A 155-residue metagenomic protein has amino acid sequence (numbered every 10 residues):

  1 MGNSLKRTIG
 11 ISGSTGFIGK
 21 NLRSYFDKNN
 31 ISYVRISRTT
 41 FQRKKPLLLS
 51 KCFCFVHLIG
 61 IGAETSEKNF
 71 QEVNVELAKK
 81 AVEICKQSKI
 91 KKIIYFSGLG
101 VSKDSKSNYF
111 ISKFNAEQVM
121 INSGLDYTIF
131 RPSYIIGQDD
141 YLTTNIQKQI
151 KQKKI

Functional and structural regions predicted by a protein language model:
G2-N29: N-terminal Rossmann NAD(P)H-binding glycine-rich loop of SDR-like oxidoreductase domains
T8, F53-C54, K92: Structural motif
G10, V34, T128: Conserved beta-strand positions in the Rossmann-like core of class I SAM-dependent methyltransferases
I31-T39: Conserved glycine-rich Rossmann-like NAD(P)H-binding loop of the short-chain dehydrogenase/reductase
T40-S88, G98-D104: NAD(P)H-binding glycine-rich loop region in Rossmannoid oxidoreductase-like domains and their noncatalytic homologs
V73-Y134: Conserved Rossmann-fold NAD(P)-dependent oxidoreductase catalytic core, especially the SDR/UDP-sugar
S133-I155: NAD(P)-dependent short-chain dehydrogenase/reductase
